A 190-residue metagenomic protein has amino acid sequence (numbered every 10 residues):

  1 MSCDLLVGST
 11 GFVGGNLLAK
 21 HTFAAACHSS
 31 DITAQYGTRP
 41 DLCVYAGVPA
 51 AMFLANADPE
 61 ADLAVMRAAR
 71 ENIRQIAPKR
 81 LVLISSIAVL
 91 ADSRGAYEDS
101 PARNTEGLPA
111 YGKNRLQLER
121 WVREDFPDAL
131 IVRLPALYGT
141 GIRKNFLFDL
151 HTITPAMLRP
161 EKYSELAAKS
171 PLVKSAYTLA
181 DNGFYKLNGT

Functional and structural regions predicted by a protein language model:
S2-F23: N-terminal Rossmann NAD(P)H-binding glycine-rich loop of SDR-like oxidoreductase domains
A19-F23, E71-R74, R120-E124, T152: Short, well-ordered alpha-helices that flank and scaffold nucleotide-derived cofactor binding pockets
T22-T33, T38: Conserved glycine-rich Rossmann-like NAD(P)H-binding loop of the short-chain dehydrogenase/reductase
T33-P78, I87-A96: NAD(P)H-binding glycine-rich loop region in Rossmannoid oxidoreductase-like domains and their noncatalytic homologs
G47, V82-S86, R133-P135: Active-site beta-alpha turn of Rossmann-fold NAD(P)-dependent dehydrogenases/reductases
A96-T105: Short glycine/proline- and charge-enriched loop/turn segments that cap or connect secondary-structure elements
E106-L130, P135: Active-site Tyr-X1-5-Lys
E124-T190: NAD(P)-dependent short-chain dehydrogenase/reductase
